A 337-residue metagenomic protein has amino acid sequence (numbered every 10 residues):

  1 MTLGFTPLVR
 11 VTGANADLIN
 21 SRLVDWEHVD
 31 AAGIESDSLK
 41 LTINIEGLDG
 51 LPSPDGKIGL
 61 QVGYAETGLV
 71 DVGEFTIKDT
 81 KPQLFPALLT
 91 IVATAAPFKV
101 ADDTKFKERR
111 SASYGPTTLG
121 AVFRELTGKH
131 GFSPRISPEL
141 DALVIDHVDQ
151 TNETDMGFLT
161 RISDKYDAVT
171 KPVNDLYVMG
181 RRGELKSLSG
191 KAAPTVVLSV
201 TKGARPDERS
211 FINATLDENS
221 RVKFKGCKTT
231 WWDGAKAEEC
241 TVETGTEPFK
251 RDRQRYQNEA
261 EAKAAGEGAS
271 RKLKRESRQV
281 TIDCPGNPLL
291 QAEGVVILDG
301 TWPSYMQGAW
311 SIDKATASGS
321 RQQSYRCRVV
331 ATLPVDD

Functional and structural regions predicted by a protein language model:
M1-F98: Assembly/oligomerization scaffold segments
T2, L88, A95-V100, I136-E208: Short beta-strand-centered interaction patches in the first periplasmic/extracellular domains of large envelope
R22-D55, G203-D337: An acidic/polar, Gly/Ser/Thr-rich interaction patch typically located in mid-to-C-terminal regions of proteins
K40-L41, A93, R109-R135, Q150-V173 (+1 more regions): Amphipathic, non-transmembrane alpha-helical segments in extracytoplasmic/periplasmic proteins
V62-Y64, R181, G300: Conserved "cap/hinge" positions at secondary-structure junctions
E74, G120-F123, M156-T160, G226-C227 (+1 more regions): Extracytoplasmic/secreted envelope proteins and their assembly/folding machinery, especially bacterial periplasmic
F75-Q83, L185, A309-R321: Short, compositionally biased
A101-E108: Acidic/histidine-rich, surface-exposed loop or edge segments in extracytoplasmic proteins
